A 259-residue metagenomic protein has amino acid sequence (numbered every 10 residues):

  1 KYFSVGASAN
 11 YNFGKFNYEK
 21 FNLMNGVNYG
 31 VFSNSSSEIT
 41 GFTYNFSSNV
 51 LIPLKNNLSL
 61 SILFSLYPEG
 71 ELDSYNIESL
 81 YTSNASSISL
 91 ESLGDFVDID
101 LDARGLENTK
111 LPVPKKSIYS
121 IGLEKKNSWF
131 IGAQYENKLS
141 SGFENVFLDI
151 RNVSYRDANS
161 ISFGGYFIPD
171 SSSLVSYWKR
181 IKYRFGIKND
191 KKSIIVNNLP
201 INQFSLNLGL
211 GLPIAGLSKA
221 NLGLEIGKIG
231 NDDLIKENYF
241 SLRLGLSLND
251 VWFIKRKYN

Functional and structural regions predicted by a protein language model:
K1-N259: Outer-membrane beta-barrel porins/channels
